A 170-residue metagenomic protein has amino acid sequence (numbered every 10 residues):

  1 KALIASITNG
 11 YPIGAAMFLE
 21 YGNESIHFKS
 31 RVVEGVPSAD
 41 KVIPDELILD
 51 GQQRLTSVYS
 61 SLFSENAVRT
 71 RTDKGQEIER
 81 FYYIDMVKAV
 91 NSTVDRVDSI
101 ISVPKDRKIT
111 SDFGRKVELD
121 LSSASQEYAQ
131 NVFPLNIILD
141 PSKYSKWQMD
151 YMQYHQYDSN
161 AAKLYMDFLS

Functional and structural regions predicted by a protein language model:
K1-S170: Basic- and aromatic-enriched surface patches that contact anionic nucleotides/nucleic acids
